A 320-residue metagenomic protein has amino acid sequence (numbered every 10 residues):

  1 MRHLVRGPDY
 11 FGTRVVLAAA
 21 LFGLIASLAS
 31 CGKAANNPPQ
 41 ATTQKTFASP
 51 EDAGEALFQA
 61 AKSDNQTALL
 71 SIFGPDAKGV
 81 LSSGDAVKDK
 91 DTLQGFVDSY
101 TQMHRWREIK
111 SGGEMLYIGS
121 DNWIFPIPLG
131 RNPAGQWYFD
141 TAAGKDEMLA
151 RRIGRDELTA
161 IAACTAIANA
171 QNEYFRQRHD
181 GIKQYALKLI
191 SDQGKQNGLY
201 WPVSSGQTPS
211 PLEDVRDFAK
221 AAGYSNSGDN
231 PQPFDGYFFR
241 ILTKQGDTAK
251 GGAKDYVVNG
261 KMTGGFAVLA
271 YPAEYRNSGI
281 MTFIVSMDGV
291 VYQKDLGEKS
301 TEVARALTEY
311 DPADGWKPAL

Functional and structural regions predicted by a protein language model:
M1-T13: N-terminal secretory signal peptides that target proteins for export/translocation
R14-S27: Bacterial N-terminal signal peptides
C31-A34: Bacterial signal peptide processing site
F47-L70, K145-G194: Conserved hydrophobic/amphipathic alpha-helical signal-anchor segments
A61, G264-D314, P318-L320: C-terminal soluble interaction/assembly domains
A77-F125, G228, Q232-P233, R240 (+2 more regions): Surface-exposed, charged secondary-structure patches
E114-L158, T165, V290-K294: Short beta-strand edge/turn micro-motifs at domain boundaries
Y174-N277: Flexible, glycine-rich surface segments
